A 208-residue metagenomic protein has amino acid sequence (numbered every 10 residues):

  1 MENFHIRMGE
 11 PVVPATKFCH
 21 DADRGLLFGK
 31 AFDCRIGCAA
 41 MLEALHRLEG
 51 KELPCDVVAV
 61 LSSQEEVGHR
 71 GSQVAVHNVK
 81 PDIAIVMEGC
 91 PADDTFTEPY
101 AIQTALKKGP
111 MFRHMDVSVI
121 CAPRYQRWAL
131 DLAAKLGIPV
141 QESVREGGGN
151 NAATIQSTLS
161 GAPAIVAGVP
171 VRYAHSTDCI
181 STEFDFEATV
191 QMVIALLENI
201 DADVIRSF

Functional and structural regions predicted by a protein language model:
M1-F208: N-terminal hydrophobic/helix-forming segments and targeting peptides
